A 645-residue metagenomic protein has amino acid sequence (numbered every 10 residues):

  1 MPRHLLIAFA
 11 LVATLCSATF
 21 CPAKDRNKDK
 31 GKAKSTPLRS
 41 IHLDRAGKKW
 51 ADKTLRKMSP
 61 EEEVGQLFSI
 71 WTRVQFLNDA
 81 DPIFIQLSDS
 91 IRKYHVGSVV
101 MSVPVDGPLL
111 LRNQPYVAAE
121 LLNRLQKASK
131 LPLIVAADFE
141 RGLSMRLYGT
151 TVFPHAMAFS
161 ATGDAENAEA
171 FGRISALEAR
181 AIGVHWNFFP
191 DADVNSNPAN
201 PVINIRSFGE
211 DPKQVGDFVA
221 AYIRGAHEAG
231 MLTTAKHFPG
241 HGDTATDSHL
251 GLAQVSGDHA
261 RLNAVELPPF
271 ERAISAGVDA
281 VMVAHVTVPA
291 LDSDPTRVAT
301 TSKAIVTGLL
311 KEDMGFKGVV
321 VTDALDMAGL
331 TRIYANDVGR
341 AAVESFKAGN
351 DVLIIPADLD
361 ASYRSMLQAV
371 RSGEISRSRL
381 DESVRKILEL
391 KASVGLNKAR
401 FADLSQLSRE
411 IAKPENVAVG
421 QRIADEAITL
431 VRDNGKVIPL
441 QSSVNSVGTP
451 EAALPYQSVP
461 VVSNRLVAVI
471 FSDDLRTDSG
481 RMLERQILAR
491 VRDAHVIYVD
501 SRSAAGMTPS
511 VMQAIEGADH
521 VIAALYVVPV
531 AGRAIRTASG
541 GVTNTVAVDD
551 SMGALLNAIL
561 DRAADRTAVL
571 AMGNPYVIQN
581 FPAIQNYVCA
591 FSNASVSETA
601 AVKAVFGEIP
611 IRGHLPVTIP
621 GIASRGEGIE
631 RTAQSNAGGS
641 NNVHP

Functional and structural regions predicted by a protein language model:
M1-A8: Bacterial N-terminal signal peptides that target proteins for export
A8-S17: Bacterial N-terminal signal peptides
A23-D89, K303, E312, I333-P645: Preference for extracellular/luminal or secreted protein segments
T54, E62-V135, F139-G142, D193-R206: Short, well-ordered alpha-helical
R56-S59, I83, S90, L109-S129 (+4 more regions): Second-shell residues forming the walls of enzyme active-site clefts
G65-W71, G97-S102, P132-A137, R141-L143 (+13 more regions): Structural recognition of the beta-strand scaffold that forms the well-ordered cores of secreted hydrolase catalytic
W71, S90-R112, P198-A199, I274-R297 (+2 more regions): Short acidic, glycine-rich surface-loop motifs adjacent to enzyme active sites
A161-V184, D191-N200, N204-R206, P212 (+7 more regions): A substrate-binding/cap region within the structured catalytic cores of diverse enzymes
